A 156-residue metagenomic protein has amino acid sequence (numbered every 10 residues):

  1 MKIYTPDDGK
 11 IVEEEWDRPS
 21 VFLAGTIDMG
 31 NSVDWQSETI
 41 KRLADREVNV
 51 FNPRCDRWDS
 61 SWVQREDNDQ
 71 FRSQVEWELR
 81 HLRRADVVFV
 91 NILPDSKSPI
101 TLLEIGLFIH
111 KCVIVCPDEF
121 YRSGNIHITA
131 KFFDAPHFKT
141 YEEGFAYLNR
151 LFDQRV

Functional and structural regions predicted by a protein language model:
M1-V156: Conserved catalytic or regulatory cores that recognize and/or transform ribose-phosphate-containing ligands
